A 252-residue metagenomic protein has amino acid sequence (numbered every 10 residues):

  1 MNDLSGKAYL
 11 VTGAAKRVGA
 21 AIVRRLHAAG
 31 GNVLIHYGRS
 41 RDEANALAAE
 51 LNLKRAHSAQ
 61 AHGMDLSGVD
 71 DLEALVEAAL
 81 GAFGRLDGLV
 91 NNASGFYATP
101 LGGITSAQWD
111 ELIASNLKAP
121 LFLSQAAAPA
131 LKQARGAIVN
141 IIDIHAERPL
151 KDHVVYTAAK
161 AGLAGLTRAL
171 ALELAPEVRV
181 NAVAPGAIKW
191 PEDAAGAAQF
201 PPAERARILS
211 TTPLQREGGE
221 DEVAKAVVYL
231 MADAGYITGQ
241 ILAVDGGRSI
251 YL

Functional and structural regions predicted by a protein language model:
A8, A15-R17: Conserved glycine-rich cofactor-binding loop
N45-A48, A187-T212: A glycine/serine/threonine-rich, flexible loop-to-helix segment that serves as the NAD(P) cofactor-binding "lid"
P100-L101, Q108-I113, E204, I208: Substrate-binding pocket helix/loop in short-chain dehydrogenase/reductase
S124, A159, T167: Active-site helix of classical SDR
P129, A171-P176: Alpha-helical segment proximal to the catalytic Tyr-Lys
R148, V228, A232, T238-L252: Short C-terminal tail/terminal secondary-structure segment of NAD(P)H-dependent dehydrogenase/reductase domains
A175-R179, I237-G239: Short, small/polar-rich loop/turn modules that mediate ligand/substrate recognition or access, typified
